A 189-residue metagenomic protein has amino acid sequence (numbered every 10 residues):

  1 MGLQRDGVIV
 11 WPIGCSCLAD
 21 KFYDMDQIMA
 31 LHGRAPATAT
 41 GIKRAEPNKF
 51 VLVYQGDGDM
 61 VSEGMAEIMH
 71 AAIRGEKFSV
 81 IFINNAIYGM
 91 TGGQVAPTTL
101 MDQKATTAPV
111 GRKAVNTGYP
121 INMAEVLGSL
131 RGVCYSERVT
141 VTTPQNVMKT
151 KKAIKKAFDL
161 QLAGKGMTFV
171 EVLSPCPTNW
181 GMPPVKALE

Functional and structural regions predicted by a protein language model:
G2-A19: N-terminal glycine-rich anion-binding loops that anchor highly charged ligand groups
G2-Q4, A45-E46, Q161-L162: Glycine-rich phosphate/diphosphate-binding loops that line cofactor/substrate pockets in enzymes
R5, K49-F50, Y135: Secondary-structure boundary/capping signal
V8, F50-L52, M167-F169: Residue-level preference for the first positions of well-ordered beta-strands
I9-I13, T40, A96, E125-L127: Short hydrophobic/aromatic-rich motifs at helix boundaries and adjacent loops
P12, Y54, E171-L173: A cross-family glycoside hydrolase active-site/sugar-binding cleft signature
C15-G89, K152, K156: Thiamine diphosphate
S62-S79, I83, I87-E189: Glycine-rich ThDP/TPP pyrophosphate-binding loop and its adjacent helix/strand module within ThDP-dependent enzymes
